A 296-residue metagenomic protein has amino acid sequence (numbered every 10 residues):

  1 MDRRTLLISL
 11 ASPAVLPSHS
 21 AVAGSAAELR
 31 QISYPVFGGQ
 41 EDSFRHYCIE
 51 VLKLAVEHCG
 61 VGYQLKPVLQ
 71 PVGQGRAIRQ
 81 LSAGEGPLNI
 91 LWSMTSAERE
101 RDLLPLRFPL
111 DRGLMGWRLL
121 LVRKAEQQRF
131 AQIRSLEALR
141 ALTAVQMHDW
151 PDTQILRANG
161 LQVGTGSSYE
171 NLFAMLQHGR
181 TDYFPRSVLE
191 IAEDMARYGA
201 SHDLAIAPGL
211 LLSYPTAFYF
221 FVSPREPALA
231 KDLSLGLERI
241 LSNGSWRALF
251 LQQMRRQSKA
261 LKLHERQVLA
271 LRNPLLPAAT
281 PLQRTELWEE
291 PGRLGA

Functional and structural regions predicted by a protein language model:
T5-A23: N-terminal export signals
S25-E100, L233: Extracytoplasmic small-molecule ligand-binding "clamshell" domains of the periplasmic binding protein/Venus flytrap
V36, L114-L119, A196-S234, R256-A278: Periplasmic-binding protein-like
E41-A55, L120-G160, L172, L189: Bilobed "Venus flytrap"/periplasmic-binding protein-like clamshell domains and structurally analogous long
K53-H58, K124-Q127, P215-Q257: Extended ligand-binding regions for polar small-molecule ligands
Q70-A138: Acidic, polar ligand-binding/catalytic clefts
S82, I90-D102, Y183-D203: A ligand-binding cleft/hinge motif common to bilobed small-molecule-binding domains
G236-A296: An extracytoplasmic/periplasmic, membrane-proximal ligand-sensing/linker region
